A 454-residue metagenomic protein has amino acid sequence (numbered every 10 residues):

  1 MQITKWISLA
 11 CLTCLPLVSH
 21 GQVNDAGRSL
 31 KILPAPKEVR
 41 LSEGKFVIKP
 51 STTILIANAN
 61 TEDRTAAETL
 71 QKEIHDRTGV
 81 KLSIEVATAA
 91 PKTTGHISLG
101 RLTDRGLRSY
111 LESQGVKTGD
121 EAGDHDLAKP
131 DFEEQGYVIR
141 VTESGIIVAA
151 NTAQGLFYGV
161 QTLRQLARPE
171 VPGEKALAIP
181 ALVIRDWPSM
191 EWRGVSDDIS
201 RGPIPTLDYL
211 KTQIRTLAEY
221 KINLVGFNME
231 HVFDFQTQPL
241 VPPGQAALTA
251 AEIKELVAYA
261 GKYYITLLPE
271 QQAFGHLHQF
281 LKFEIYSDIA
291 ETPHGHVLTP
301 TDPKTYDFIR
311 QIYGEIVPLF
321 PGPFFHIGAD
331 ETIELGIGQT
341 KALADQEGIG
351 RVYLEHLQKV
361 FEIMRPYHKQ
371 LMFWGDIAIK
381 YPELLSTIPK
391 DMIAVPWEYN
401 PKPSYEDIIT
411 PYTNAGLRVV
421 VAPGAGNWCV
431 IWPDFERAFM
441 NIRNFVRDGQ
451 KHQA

Functional and structural regions predicted by a protein language model:
M1-S8: Bacterial N-terminal signal peptides that target proteins for export
C11-S19: Hydrophobic h-region of N-terminal signal peptides that target proteins for export in Gram-negative bacteria
Q22-M190, N444, K451: Contiguous, structured surface segment used for ligand recognition
E38-R40, A176-L182, Q311-I312, I377-E383 (+2 more regions): Alpha-helical scaffolding within the catalytic cores of extracellular/periplasmic polymer-degrading hydrolases
E73, H125-R365, M372, V420-P423 (+4 more regions): Feature activates predominantly on carbohydrate-active enzymes
T78, K262-Y263, Y367, A415 (+1 more regions): Helix C-cap/helix->beta junction micro-motif
Y286, M372-I408, V430-A438: Substrate-binding cleft/loops of secretory-pathway carbohydrate-active enzymes
E398-N400, D407-A454: Conserved alpha/beta catalytic core and glycan-binding cleft of carbohydrate-active enzymes
